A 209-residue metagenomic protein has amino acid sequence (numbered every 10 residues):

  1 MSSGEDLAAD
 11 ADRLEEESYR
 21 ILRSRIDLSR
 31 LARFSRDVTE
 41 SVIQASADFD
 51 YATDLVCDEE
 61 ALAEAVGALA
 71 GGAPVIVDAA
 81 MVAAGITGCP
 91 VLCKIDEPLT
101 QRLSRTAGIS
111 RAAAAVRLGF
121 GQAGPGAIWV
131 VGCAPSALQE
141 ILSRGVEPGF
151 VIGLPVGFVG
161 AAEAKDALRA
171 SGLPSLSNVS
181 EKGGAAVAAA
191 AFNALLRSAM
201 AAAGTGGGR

Functional and structural regions predicted by a protein language model:
M1-I76, G85-I86: Electropositive, gly/pro-rich neighborhoods at or near active sites that engage anionic ligands
I21-S29, A45-F49, A68-G72, Q122-A123 (+3 more regions): Change "in soluble alpha/beta enzymes" to "in soluble alpha/beta proteins
Q44-T53, Q101-S104, G126-A127, F150: Short, basic, glycine/proline-bearing loop/turn elements
P74-A115: Glycine-rich, small/polar surface segments that engage phosphate groups of diverse ligands
D78, I152-G153, A191: Buried hydrophobic positions in well-ordered alpha/beta secondary-structure cores of metabolic enzymes
C89-K94, G149, G172-S175: Active-site regions of enzymes building and remodeling cell-envelope glycoconjugates
S110-A164: Long, charge-patterned amphipathic alpha-helical coiled-coil/hairpin "stalk" segments used as oligomerization
V159-R209: C-terminal functional extensions of proteins
